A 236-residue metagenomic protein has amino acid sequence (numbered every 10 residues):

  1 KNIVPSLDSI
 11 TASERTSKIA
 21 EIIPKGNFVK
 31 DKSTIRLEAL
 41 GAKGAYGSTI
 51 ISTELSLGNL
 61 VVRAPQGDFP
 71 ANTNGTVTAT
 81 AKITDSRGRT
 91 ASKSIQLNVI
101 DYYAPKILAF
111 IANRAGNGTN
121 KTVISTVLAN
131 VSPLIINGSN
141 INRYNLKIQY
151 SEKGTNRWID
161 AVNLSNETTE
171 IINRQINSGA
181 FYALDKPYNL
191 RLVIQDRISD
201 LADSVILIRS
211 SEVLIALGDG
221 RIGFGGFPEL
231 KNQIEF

Functional and structural regions predicted by a protein language model:
K1-D8, N98-I107, R209-D219: Extracellular interdomain linker/stem segments of modular secreted and single-pass surface proteins
T11-T34, N113-I124: Short, solvent-exposed loop/linker segments at the N-terminal edge of repeated beta-sheet extracellular domains
S33-G47, T126-S139: Acidic, Ser/Thr
E38-V62, I141-K153: Change to "...patches in solvent-exposed regions of secreted, membrane-anchored, or virion-exposed structural
G67-V77, N173-P187: Surface-exposed, short loops/turns at beta-strand junctions within beta-sandwich domains
A79-A81, L192: Hydrophobic/tyrosine-rich beta-strand signature of extracellular beta-sandwich/beta-rich modules, prominently
I83-R89, Q195-L201: Short, solvent-exposed loop/turn segments at the edges of extracellular beta-sandwich modules
V213-F236: Low-complexity, small-hydrophobic/phenylalanine-enriched stretches that adopt extended beta/coil conformations used
